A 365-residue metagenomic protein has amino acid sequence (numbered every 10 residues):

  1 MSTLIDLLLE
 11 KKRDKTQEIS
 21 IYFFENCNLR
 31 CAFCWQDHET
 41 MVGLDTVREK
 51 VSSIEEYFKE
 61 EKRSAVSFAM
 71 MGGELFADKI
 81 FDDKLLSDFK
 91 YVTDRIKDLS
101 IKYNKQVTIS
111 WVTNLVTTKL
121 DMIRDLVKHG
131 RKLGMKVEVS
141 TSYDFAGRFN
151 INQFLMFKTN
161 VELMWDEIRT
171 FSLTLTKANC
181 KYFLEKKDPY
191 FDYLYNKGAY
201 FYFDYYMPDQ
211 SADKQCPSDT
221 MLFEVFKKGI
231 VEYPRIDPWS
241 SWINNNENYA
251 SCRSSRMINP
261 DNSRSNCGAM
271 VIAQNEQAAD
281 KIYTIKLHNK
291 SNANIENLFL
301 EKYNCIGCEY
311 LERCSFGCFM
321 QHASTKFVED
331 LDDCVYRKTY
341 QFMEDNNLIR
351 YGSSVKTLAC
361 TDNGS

Functional and structural regions predicted by a protein language model:
M1-I21, H38, E61-S64, S365: N-terminal [4Fe-4S]-dependent radical SAM core
E10-E49: Canonical Radical SAM [4Fe-4S] cluster-binding loop centered on the CxxxCxxC motif and its immediate flanking residues
N28, L75, V116-T117, A146 (+5 more regions): Short, solvent-exposed loop/turn segments at secondary-structure junctions
V51-M71, D78-Y206: Radical SAM/AdoMet-radical enzyme domain recognition
E55-E74, L331-S365: Short Fe-S-cluster ligation motifs
E167, Y195-Y205, Q210-I236, S251-C252 (+1 more regions): C-terminal scaffold of the Radical SAM
V231-Q341: Accessory C-terminal segments flanking Radical SAM cores
